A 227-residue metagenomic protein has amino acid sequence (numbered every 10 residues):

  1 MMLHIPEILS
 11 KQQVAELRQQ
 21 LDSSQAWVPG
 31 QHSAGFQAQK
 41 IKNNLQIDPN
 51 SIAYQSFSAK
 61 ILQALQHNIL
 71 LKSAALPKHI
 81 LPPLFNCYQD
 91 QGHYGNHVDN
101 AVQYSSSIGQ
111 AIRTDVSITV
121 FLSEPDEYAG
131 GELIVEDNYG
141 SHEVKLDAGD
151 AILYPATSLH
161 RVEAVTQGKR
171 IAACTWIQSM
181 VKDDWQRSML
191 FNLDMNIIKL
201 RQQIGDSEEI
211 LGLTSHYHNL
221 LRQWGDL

Functional and structural regions predicted by a protein language model:
M1-L84, M189-L227: Non-heme Fe(II)/2-oxoglutarate
L70-Q186, L190-F191: Catalytic core of non-heme Fe(II) oxygenases with the double-stranded beta-helix
